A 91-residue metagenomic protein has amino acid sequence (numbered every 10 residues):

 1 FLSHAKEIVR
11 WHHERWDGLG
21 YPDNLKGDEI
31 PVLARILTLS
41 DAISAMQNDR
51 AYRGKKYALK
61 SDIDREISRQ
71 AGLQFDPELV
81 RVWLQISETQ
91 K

Functional and structural regions predicted by a protein language model:
F1-K91: Metal-dependent catalytic cores of enzymes that make or break cyclic nucleotides and related phosphoester linkages
